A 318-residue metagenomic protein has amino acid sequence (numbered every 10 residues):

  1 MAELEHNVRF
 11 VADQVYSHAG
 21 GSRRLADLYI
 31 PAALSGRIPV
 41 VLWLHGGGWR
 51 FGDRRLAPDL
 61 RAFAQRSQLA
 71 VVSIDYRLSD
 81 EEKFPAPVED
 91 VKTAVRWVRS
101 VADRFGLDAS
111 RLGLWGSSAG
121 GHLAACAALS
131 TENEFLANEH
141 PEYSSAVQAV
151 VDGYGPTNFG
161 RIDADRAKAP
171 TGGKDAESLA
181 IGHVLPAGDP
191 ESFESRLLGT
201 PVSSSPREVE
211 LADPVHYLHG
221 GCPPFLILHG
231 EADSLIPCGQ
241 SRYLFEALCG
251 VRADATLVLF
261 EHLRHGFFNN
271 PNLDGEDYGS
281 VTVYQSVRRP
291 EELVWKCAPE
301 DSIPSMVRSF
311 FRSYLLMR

Functional and structural regions predicted by a protein language model:
M1-G36: N-terminal cap/lid segment of alpha/beta-hydrolase-fold proteins
E3, R161-Y217, P223: Mobile cap/lid helix-loop segments that gate and shape the active-site cleft of serine hydrolases
D27, L226-L228, G239-R318: C-terminal catalytic histidine-bearing segment of alpha/beta-hydrolase fold enzymes
R37-G46: Short beta-strand element of the alpha/beta-hydrolase
R54-S73: Short amphipathic alpha-helix adjacent to the substrate-entry channel of hydrolases
T93-A169: Primarily recognizes the serine-hydrolase "nucleophile elbow" in alpha/beta-hydrolase and SGNH/GDSL folds
F159, A232-I236, G266: Acidic catalytic loop of the alpha/beta-hydrolase fold
G221, I227-H229, D233: Short beta-strand/loop motif that positions the catalytic acidic residue of the alpha/beta-hydrolase fold
